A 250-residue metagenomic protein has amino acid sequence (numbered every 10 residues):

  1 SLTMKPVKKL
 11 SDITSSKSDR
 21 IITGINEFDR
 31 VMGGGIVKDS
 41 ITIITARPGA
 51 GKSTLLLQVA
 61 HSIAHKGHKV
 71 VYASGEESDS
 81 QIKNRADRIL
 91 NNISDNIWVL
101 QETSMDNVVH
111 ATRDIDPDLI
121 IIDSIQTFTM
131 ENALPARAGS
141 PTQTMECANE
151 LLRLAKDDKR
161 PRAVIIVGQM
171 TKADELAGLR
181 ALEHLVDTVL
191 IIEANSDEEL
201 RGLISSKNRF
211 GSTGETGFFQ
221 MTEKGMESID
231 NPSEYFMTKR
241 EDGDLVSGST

Functional and structural regions predicted by a protein language model:
S1-L10, R113-L119, Q126-F128, L185 (+1 more regions): Conserved P-loop NTPase
L2-N92, V109, R113, D244-T250: The Walker A/P-loop phosphate-binding site
D39-I43, P48, T54-L55, N92 (+1 more regions): P-loop NTPase motor core
V59, R85, L176-L179, G202-S205 (+1 more regions): Short beta-alpha junctions and helix-cap segments that line functional grooves
K69-V70, N96, A163: Residues at the starts of beta-strands that form the adenosine-phosphate
G75, I97-Q101: Glycine- and other small-residue-rich loops at beta-strand/loop junctions that grip anionic moieties
